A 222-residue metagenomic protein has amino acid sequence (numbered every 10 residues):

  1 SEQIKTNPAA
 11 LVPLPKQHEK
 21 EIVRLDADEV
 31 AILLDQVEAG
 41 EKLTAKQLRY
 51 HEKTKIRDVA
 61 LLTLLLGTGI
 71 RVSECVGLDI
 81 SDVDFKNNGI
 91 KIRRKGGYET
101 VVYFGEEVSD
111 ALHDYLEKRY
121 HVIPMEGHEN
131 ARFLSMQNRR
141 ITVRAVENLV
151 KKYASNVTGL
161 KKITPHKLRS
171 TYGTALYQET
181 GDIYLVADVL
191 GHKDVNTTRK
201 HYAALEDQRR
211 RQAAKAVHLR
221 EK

Functional and structural regions predicted by a protein language model:
S1-K222: Conserved catalytic core of the tyrosine transesterase superfamily
